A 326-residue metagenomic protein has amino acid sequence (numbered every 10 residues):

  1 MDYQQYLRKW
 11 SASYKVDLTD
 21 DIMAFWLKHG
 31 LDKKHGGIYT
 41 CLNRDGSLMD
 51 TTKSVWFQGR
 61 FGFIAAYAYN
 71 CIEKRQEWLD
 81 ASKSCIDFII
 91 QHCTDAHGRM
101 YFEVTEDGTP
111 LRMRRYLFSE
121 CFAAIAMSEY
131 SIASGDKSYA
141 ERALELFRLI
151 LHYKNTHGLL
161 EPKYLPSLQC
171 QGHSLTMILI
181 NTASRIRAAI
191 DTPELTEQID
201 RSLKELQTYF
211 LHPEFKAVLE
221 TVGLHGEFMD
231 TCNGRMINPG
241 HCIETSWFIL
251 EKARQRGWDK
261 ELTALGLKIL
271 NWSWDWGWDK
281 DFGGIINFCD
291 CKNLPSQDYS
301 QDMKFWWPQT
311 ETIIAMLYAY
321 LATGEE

Functional and structural regions predicted by a protein language model:
M1-E326: Glycan-recognition and catalytic cores of secretory/periplasmic carbohydrate-active enzymes
